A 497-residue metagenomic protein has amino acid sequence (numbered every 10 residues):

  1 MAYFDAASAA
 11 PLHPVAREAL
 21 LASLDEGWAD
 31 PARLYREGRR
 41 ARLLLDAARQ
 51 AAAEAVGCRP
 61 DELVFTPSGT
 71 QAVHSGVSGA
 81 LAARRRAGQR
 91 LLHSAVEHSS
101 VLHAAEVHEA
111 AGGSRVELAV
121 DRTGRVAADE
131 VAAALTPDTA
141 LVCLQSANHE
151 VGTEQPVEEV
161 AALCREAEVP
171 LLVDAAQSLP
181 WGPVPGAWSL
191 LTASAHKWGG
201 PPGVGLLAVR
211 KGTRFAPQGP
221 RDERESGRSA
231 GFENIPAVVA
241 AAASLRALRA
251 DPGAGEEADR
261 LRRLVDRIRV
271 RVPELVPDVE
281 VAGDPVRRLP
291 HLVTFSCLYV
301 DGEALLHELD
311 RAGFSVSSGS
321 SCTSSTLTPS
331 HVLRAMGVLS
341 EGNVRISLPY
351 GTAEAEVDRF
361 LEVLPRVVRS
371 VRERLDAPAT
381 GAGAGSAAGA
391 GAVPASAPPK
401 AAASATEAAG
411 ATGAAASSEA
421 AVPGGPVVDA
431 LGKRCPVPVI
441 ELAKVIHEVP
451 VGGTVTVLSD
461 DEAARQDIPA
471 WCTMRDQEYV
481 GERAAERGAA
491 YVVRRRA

Functional and structural regions predicted by a protein language model:
M1-T406, A414-S417: Pyridoxal 5′-phosphate
P398-E407, G413-A497: Domain-level signature for proteins that mediate thiol-based redox and metal-cofactor handling
